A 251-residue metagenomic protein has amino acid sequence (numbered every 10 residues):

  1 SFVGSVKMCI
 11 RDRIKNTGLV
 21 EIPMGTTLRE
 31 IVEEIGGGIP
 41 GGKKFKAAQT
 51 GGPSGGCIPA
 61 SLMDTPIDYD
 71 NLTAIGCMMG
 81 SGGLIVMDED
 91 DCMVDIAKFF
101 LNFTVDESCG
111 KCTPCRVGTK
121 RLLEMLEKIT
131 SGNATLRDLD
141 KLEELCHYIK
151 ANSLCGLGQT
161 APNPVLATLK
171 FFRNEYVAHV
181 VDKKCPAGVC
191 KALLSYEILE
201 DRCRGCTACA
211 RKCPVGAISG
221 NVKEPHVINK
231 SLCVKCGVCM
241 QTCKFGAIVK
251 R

Functional and structural regions predicted by a protein language model:
S1, S5-S195: Redox cofactor-anchoring modules in respiratory/redox and cofactor-processing assemblies
M8-C9, I228, C233: Generic N-terminal leader/processing signal
M87, D201, K223, S231-L232: Short, contiguous acidic/charged loop-to-helix segments that flank catalytic cores in large enzymes
S108-K111, R202, L232, T242: Short pre-active-site segment immediately N-terminal to redox-active cysteine/selenocysteine motifs in thiol-based
P114-K120, I198, A208-V227, V238-R251: Iron-sulfur cluster-binding cysteine motifs and their immediate structural context in ferredoxin-like electron-transfer
S195-D201: Acidic, Ser/Thr/Pro/Gly-enriched interdomain connector segments
